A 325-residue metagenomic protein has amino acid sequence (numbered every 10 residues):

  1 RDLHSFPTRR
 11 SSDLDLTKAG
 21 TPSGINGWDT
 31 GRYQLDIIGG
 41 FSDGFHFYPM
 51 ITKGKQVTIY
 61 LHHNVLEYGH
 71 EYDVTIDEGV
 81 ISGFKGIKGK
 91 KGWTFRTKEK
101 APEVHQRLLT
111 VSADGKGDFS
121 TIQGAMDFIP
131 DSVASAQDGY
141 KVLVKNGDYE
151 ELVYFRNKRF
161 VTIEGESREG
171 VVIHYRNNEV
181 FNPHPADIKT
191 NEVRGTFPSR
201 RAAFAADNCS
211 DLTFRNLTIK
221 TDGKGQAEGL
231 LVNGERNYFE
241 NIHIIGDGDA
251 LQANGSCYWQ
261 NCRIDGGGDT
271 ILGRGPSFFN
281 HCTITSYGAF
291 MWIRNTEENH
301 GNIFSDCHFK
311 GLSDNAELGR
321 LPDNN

Functional and structural regions predicted by a protein language model:
R1, V80-I81, I129, V133: Hydrophobic, Leu/Ile/Phe/Ala-enriched alpha-helical segments that form helix-helix packing faces
R1-T8: Single conserved hydrophobic/aromatic residue that forms the stacking wall/gate of nucleotide- or nucleobase-binding
L3, N64, D114-G117: Pocket-edge positions in alpha/beta enzyme catalytic cores
S5, T75, T213: Short aromatic/basic micro-patch
F6, Y72-D73, F95, F119 (+2 more regions): Aromatic side chains
R9-P102: Acidic, low-complexity Ser/Thr/Gly/Pro-rich repeat segments typical of extracellular/periplasmic and surface-exposed
K100-N325: Sequence-level preference for short, compositionally simple segments enriched in small aliphatic or small polar residues
